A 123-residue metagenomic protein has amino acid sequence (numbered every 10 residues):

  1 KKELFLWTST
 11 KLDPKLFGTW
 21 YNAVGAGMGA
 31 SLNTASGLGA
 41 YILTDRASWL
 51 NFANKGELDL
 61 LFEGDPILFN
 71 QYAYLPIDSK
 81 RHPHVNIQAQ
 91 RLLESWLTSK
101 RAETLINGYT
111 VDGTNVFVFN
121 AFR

Functional and structural regions predicted by a protein language model:
K1-R123: Exported/periplasmic ABC-transporter solute-binding proteins
